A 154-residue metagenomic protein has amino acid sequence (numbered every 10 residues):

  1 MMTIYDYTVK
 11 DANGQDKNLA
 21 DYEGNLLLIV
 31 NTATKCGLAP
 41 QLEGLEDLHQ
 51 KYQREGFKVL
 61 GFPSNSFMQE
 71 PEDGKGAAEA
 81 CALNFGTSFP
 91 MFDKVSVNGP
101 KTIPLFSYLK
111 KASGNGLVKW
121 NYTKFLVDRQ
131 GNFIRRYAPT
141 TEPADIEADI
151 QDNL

Functional and structural regions predicted by a protein language model:
M1-A20: N-terminal "domain-start" segment that seeds a small globular fold
N25-L26, K35, A39-F62, A82-F85: Conserved helix-turn-beta segment immediately C-terminal to the redox Cys motif in thioredoxin-like folds
G44-D47, G76, P104, Y108 (+2 more regions): Alpha-helical elements of Rossmann-like donor-binding domains used by nucleotide-donor carbohydrate transfer enzymes
G56-D73, S88-G99: Thiol-based oxidoreductase modules, predominantly thioredoxin-like and allied folds used for disulfide exchange
G76-N121: Short, internal strand/loop/helix patches that form the active-site neighborhood or redox-interaction surface
S107-L154: Thiol-/selenol-based redox modules, centered on thioredoxin-like and closely related oxidoreductase domains
